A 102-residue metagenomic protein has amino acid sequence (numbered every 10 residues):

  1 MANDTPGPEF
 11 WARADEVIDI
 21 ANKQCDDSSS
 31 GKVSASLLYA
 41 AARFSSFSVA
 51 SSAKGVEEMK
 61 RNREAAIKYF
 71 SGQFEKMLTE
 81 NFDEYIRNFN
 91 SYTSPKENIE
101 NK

Functional and structural regions predicted by a protein language model:
A2-K102: Solvent-exposed interaction surfaces and binding hotspots enriched for charged
